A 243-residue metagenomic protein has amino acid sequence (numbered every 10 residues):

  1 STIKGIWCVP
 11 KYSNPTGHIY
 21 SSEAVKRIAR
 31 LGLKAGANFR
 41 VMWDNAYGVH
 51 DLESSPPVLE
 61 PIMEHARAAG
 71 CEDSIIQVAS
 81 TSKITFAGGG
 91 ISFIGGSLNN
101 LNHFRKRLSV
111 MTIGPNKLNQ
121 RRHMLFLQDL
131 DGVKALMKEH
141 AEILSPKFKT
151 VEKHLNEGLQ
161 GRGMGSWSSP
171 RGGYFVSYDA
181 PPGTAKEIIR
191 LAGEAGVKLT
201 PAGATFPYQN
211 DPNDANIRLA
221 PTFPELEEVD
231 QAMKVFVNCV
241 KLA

Functional and structural regions predicted by a protein language model:
S1, S13, H18-A87: Active-site pre-lysine segment of PLP-dependent enzymes
V41-W43, H123, P201: Hydrophobic residues in well-ordered beta-strands that form the structural core
E64-S145, G158: Conserved core segment of the aminotransferase class I/II
C71, E194, Q209-A243: PLP-dependent enzyme catalytic core of the Aspartate aminotransferase-like
G95, S177-D179, A220-T222: Short hydrophobic/aromatic beta-strand micro-patches that form the beta-sheet surface supporting nucleotide- or nucleic
K138-E152, M164-D179: Conserved glycine-rich beta-strand-loop-beta hairpin in the small C-terminal domain of fold type I
P181-A185, P224-L226: Helix N-cap motif at beta-to-alpha junctions
